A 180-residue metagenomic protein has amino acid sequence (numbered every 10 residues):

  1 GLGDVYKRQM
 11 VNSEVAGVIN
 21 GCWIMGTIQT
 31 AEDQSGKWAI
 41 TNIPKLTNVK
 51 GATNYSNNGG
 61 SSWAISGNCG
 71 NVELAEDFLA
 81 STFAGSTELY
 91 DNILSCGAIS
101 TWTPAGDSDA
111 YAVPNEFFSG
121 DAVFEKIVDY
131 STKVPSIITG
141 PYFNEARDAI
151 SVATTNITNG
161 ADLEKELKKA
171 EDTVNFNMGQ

Functional and structural regions predicted by a protein language model:
L2-Y6: Short, small-residue-biased leader/transition segments that mark boundaries at the very start of proteins
K7-R8, E76: Alpha-helical segments flanking ligand/cofactor-binding loops in enzyme cores
N12-G21, G36: Alpha-to-beta junction loops
E14, I28-E32, T82-S86, T154 (+2 more regions): Sec/Tat-exported extracytoplasmic proteins
I24-S35, L46-A149: C-terminal lobe and pocket-closing loops of periplasmic/extracytoplasmic Venus-flytrap solute-binding proteins
N42-P44: Residues at the C-termini of beta-strands that transition into short coil/loop
R147-N159: Regular secondary-structure segments
L163-F176: Short, well-structured alpha-helical segments that form the helix of a local strand-helix-strand
